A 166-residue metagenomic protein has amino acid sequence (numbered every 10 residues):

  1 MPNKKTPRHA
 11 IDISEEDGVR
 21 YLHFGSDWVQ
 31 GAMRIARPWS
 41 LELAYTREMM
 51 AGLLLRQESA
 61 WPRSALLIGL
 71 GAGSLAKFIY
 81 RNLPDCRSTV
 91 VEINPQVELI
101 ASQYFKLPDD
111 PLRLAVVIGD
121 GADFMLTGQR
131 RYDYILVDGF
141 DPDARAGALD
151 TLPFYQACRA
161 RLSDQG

Functional and structural regions predicted by a protein language model:
M1-V29: N-terminal auxiliary segments of SAM/dcSAM-dependent transferases
K4, S40-D164: The AdoMet/dcAdoMet-binding core of the Class I SAM-like
A32-A36: Short acidic, glycine/proline-rich loop/turn micro-motifs
